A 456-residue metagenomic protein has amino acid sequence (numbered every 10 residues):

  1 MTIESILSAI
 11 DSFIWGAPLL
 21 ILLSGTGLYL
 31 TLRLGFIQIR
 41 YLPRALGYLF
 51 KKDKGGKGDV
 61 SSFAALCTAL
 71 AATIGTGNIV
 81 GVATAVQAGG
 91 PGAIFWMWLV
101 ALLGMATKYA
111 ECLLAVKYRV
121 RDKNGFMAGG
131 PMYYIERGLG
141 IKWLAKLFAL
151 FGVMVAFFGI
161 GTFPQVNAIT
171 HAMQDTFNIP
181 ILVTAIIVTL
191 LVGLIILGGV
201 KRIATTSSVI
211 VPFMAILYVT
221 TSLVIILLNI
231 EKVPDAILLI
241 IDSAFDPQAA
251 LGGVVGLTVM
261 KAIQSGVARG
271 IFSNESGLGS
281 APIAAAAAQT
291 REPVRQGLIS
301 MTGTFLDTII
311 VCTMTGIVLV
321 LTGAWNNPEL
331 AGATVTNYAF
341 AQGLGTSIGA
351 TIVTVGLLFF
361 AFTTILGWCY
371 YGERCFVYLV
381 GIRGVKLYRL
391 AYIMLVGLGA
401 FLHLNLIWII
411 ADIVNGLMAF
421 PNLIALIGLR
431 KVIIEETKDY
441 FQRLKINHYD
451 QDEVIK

Functional and structural regions predicted by a protein language model:
M1-T76, V86-A93, G104, G397 (+1 more regions): N-terminal alpha-helical transmembrane segments of multi-pass membrane transport and channel/translocase proteins
T2-I3, L34-Q38, G77-V82, F157-T170 (+5 more regions): Transmembrane helix-loop junctions in multi-pass membrane proteins
D11-R44, Q87-G125, D307-M314, G349 (+1 more regions): Extracellular loop-to-transmembrane helix junctions
L22-Y29, R33-L46, V166-M173, P180-I241 (+3 more regions): Membrane-interface loop-to-helix entry segments
T26, L30-T31, V100-G125, P131-I196 (+1 more regions): Helix-loop-helix module between adjacent transmembrane segments
T31, E111-Y118, K123, T221-L239 (+4 more regions): Extracellular/periplasmic helix-exit of transmembrane alpha-helices
F36-S62, T84-I94, A106-L139, W325-L344 (+2 more regions): Flexible loop linkers connecting adjacent transmembrane helices in multi-pass alpha-helical membrane transporters
G56-A88, L114-M132, E136-G138, L150 (+3 more regions): Alpha-helical membrane segments and immediately flanking helix-loop junctions that form or couple to the substrate/ion
